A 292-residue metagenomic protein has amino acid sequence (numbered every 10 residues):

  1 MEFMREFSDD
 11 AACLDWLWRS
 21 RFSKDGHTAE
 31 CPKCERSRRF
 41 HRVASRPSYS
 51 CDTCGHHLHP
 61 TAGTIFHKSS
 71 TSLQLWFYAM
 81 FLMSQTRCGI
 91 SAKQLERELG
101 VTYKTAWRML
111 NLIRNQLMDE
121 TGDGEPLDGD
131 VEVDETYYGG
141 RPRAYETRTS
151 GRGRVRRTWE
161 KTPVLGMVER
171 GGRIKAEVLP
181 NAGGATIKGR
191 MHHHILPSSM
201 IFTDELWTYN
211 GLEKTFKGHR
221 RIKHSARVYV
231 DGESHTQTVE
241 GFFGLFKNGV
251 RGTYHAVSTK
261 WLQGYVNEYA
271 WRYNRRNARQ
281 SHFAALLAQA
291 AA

Functional and structural regions predicted by a protein language model:
M1-A292: Residue-level recognition of single "structural anchor" positions that define or cap local secondary structure
